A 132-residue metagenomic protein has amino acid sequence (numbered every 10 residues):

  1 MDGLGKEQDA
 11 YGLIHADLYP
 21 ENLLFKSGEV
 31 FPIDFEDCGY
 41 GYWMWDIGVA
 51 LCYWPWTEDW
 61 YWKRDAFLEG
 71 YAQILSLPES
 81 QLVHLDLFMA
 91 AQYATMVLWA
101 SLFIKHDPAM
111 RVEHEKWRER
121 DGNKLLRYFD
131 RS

Functional and structural regions predicted by a protein language model:
D2-K6, K26-S27, W62-E69, Q73 (+1 more regions): Replace "anionic and nucleotidyl ligands
D2-W45: Active-site acidic catalytic loop and adjacent metal/ATP-binding pocket of ATP-dependent phosphoryl transfer enzymes
I14, M89-A94: Solvent-exposed aromatic/hydrophobic patches embedded in short alpha-helical segments
D37-Y40, Y61, L87: Amphipathic, non-membrane alpha-helical segments in soluble helical-bundle scaffolds
M44-S76, Q92-P108: Active-site activation/catalytic loop segments of kinase-like enzymes and analogous catalytic loops in related
L77-M89: All-alpha amphipathic helical-bundle segments outside canonical DNA-binding/catalytic cores that form hydrophobic
L98-S132: ATP/Mg2+ or Mg2+-diphosphate-binding catalytic cores that bind nucleotide phosphates or diphosphates via glycine-rich
